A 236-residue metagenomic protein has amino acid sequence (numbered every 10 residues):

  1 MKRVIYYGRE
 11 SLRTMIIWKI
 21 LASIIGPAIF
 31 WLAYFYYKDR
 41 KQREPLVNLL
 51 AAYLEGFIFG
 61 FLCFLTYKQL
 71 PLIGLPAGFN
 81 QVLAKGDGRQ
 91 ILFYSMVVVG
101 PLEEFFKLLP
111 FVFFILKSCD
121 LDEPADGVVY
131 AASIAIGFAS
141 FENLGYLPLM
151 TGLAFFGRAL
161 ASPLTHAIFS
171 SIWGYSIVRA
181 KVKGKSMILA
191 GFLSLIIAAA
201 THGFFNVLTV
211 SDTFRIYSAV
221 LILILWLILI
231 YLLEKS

Functional and structural regions predicted by a protein language model:
I5-S236: Hydrophobic alpha-helical segments at protein termini of multi-pass membrane proteins
